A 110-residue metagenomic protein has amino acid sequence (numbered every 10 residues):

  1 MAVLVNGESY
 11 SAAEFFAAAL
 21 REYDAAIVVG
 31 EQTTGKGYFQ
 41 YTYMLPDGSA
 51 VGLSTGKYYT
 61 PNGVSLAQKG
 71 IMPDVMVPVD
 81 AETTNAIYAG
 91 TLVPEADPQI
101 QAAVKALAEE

Functional and structural regions predicted by a protein language model:
M1-Y88: Conserved acidic, small-residue-rich alpha-beta core segments centered on
V77-E110: C-terminal recognition in membrane/secretory proteostasis and scaffolding
